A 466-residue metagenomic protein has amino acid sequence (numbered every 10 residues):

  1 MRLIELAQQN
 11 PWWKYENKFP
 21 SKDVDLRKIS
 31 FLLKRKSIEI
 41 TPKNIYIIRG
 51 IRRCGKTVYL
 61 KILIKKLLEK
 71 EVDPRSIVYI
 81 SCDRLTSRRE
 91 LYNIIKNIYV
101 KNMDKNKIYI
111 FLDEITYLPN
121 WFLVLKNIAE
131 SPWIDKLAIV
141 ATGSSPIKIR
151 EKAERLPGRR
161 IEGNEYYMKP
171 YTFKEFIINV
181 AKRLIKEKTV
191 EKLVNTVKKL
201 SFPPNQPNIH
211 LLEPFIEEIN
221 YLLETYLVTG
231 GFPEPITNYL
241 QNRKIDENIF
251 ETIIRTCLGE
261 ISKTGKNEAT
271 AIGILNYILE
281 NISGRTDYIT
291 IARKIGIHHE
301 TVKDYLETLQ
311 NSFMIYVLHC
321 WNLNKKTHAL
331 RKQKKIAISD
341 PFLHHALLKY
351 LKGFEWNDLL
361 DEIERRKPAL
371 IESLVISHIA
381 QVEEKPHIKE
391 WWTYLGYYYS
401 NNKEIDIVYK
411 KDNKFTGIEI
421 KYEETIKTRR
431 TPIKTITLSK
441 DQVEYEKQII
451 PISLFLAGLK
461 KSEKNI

Functional and structural regions predicted by a protein language model:
M1-E39: N-terminal pre-Walker A segment at the start of P-loop NTPase domains
K56: Conserved lysine of the Walker
Y59: Hydrophobic positions on the alpha1 helix immediately C-terminal to the Walker A/P-loop
R75-N106: Short glycine-rich substrate-engagement loop in P-loop NTPases that contacts/grips substrate
S131-R155, L309: Sensor-1/coupling segment of RecA-like P-loop NTPase cores
R150, E154-A271: Interdomain motor-coupling "hinge/lid" segment immediately C-terminal to the ATP-binding subdomain of NTP-driven enzymes
I236-E404, Y409: Accessory nucleic acid-recognition modules appended to NTPase machines
Y422-E463: Catalytic cores of nucleic-acid endonucleases
